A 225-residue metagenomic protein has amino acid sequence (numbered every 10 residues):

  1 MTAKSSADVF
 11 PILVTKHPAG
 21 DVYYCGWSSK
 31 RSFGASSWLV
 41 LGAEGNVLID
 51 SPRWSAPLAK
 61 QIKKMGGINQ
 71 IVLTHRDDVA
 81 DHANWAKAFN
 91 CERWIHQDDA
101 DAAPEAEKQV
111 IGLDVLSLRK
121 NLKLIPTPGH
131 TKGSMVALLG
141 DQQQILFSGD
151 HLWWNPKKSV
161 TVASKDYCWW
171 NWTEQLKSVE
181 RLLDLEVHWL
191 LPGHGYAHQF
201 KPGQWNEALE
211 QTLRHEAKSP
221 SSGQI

Functional and structural regions predicted by a protein language model:
M1-A3: Cys/His-rich short segments
S5-G20, K60-K63, A80-K132, D141-Q142 (+1 more regions): Metallo-beta-lactamase
V9-L58, V136-W154: Conserved beta-strand hairpin/beta-sheet module of binuclear metal-dependent hydrolase folds, prominently
W27-S36, Q97-I111, N155-V162, A217: Active-site-proximal loop/helix segment associated with metal-binding centers of metalloenzymes
A43-N46, I62-N69: Short, surface-exposed connector motifs at secondary-structure boundaries
N46-L48, W54-A56, C91, D101 (+1 more regions): Metallo-beta-lactamase
I49-P52, L73-H75, H96-Q97: Short His-Asn-centered micro-motif
I68-D78: Metallo-beta-lactamase
